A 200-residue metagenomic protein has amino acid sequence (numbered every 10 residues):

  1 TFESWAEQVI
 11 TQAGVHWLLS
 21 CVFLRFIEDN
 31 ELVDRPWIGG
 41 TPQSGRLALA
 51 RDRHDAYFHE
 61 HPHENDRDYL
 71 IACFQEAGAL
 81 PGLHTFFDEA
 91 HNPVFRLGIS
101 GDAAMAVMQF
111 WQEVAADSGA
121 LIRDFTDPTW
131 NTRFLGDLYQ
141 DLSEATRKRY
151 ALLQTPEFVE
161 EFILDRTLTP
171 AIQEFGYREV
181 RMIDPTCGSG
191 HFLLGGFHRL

Functional and structural regions predicted by a protein language model:
T1-R199: Preference for the N-terminal adenyl/adenosyl cofactor-binding alpha/beta module
